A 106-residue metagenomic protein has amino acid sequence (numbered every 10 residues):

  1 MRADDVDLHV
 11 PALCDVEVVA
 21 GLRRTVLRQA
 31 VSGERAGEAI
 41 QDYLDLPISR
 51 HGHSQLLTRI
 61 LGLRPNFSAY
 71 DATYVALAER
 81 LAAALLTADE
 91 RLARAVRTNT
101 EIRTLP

Functional and structural regions predicted by a protein language model:
M1-R28, G52-H53: PIN/NYN-family metal-dependent endoribonuclease catalytic core
V10, H51, A69-A72, T87: Short beta-strand scaffold positions
P11, L63, V75-P106: Acidic, PIN/NYN-like endoribonuclease modules and their adjacent C-terminal/linker elements
A12, R35-P65: Acidic catalytic patch
E17-G21, A39-D42, R59, L77: A general alpha-helix detector
T25-R28, L46, L63, N99: Change "in soluble alpha/beta enzymes" to "in soluble alpha/beta proteins
